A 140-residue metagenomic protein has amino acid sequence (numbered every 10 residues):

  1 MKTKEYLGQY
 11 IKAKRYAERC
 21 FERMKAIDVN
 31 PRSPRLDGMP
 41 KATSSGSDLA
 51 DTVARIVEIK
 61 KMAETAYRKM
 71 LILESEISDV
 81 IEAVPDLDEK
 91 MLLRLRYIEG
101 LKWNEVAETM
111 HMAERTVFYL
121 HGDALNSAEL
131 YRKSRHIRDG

Functional and structural regions predicted by a protein language model:
M1-A83, E105, N126, L130-G140: N-terminal interaction/assembly modules
Y6, Y10, Y97, W103 (+1 more regions): Aromatic side chains
L73-E76, L87-E89, L120: N-terminal positioning helix adjacent to the helix-turn-helix/winged-helix DNA-binding module
A83-V84, H111: Short, conserved sequence motifs enriched in acidic/basic residues, glycine, and aromatics that mark functional "hot
P85-L101: Short amphipathic alpha helix immediately N-terminal
E99-R115: Helix-turn-helix DNA-binding module
H111-Y131: DNA-recognition helix of helix-turn-helix
